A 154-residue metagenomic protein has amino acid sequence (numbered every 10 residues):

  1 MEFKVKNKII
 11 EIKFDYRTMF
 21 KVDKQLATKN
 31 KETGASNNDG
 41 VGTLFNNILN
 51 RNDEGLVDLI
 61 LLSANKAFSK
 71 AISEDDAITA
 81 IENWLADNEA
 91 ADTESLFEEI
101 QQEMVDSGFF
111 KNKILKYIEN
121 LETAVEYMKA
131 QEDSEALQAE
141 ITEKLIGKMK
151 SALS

Functional and structural regions predicted by a protein language model:
M1-I9, G34-N47, A67-S154: Charged interaction scaffolds used for protein-protein
M1-K21, Q25: Short, extreme N-terminal segment that most often corresponds to the first beta-strand
F14-R17, G55-L59, S95: Short, well-structured alpha-helical interface segments that form or flank functional binding sites
K24-N65: N-terminal interaction modules that seed assembly of large macromolecular complexes
